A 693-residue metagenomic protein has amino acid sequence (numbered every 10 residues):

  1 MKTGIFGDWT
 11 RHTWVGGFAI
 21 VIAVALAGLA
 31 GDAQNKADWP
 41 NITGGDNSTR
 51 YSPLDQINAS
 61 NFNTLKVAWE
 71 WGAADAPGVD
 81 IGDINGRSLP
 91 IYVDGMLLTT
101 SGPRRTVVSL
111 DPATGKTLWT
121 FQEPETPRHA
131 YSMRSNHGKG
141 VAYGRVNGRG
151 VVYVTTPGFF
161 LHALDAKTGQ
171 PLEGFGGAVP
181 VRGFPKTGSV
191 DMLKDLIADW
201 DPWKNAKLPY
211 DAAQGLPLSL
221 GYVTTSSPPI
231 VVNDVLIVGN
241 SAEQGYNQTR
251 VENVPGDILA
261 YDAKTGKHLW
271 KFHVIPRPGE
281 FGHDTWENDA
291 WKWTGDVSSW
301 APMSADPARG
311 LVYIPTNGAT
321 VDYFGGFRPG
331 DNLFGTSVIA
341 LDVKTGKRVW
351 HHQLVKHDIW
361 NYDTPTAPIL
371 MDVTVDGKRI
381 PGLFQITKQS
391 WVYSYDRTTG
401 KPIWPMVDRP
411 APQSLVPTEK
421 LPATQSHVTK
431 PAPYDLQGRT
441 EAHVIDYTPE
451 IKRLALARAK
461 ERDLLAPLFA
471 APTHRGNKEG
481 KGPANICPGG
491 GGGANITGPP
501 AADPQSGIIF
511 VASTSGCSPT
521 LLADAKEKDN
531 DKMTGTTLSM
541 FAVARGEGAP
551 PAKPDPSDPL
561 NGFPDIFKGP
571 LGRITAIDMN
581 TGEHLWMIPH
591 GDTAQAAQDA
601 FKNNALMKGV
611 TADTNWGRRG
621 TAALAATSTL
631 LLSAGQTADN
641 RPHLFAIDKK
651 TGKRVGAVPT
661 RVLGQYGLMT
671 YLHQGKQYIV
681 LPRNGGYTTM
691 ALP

Functional and structural regions predicted by a protein language model:
K2-F18: Bacterial N-terminal signal peptides that target proteins for export
G16-A27: Bacterial N-terminal signal peptides
G31-A76, P90-Y92: Mature N-terminal segment immediately following signal peptide/propeptide cleavage in secreted/periplasmic
W39-T43, D83-T106, S132-F160, G221-R250 (+11 more regions): Repeat-blade elements of multi-bladed beta-propeller folds
D46-P53, A76-I81, T99-T100, V107-V108 (+2 more regions): Short, solvent-exposed loop/turn elements at domain surfaces
T49-N61, V79-G86, T285-N288, N485: Short, polar loop/linker segments at the starts of domains and inter-domain junctions
N61-A76, V107-Y131, L161-S219, V251 (+10 more regions): Extracytoplasmic/lumenal domain signature
Q425, T429-G516, R573-A576: Long, low-complexity segments enriched in small/aliphatic residues
